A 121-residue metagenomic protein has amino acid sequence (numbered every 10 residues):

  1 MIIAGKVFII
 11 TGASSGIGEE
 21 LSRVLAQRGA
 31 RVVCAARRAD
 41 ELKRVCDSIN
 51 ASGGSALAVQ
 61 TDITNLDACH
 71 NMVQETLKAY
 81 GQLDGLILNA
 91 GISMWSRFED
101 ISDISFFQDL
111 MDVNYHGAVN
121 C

Functional and structural regions predicted by a protein language model:
V7, S14-S15: Conserved glycine-rich cofactor-binding loop
R28-R44: Conserved glycine-rich Rossmann-like NAD(P)H-binding loop of the short-chain dehydrogenase/reductase
L42, C69-T76, F107: A conserved hydrophobic alpha-helix of the Rossmann-fold in NAD(P)-dependent oxidoreductases
G54-S55, E75-L86, M94: A glycine-rich helix->loop->beta "capping" turn within Rossmann-like NAD(P)(H)-dependent oxidoreductase domains
Q60-M72, I104: The beta1-alpha1 cofactor-binding region of Rossmann-like NAD(H)/NADP(H)-dependent oxidoreductases
S93-Q108: Conserved mid-core segment of classical short-chain dehydrogenase/reductases
